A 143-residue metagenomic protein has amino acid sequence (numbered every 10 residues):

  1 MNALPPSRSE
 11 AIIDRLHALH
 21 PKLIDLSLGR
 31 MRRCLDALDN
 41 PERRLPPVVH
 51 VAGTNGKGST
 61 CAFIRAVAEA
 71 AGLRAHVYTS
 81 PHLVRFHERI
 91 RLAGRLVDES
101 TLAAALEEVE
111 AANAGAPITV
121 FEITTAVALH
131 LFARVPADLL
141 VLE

Functional and structural regions predicted by a protein language model:
M1-I24: Charged, amphipathic alpha-helical linker segments immediately N-terminal to NTP-binding catalytic cores
L4, K22-I24, L28-P46, A70-E143: ATP-dependent carboxylate-amine ligase catalytic core
D14, A66, H130: Surface-exposed charge patches
P47-V51, S59-H76: A conserved segment at the C-terminal end of the G1
K57-C61, V84-H87: Short active-site-adjacent helix-start/loop capping segments
